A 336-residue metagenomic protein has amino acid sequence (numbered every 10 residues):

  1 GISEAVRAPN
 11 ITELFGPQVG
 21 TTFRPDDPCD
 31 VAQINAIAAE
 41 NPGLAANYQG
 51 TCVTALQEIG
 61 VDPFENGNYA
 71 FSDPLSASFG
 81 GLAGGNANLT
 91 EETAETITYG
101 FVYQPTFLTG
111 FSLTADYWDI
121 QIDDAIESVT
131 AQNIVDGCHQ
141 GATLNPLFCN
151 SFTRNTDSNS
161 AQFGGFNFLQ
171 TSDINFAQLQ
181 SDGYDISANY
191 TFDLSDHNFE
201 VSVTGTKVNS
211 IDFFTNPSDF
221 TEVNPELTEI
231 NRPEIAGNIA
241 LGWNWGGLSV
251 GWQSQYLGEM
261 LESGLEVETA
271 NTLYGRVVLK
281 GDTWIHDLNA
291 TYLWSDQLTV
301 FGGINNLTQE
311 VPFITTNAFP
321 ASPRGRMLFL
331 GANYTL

Functional and structural regions predicted by a protein language model:
G1-G60, G80-L108, D116-I120, L293: Structural signature of Gram-negative outer-membrane beta-barrels, strongest in the C-terminal barrel of TonB-dependent
I2, Y99-Y103, I186-Y190, V203 (+5 more regions): Residues on the lipid-exposed face of transmembrane beta-strands in outer-membrane beta-barrel proteins
I2-A8, F15-V19, E95-I97, P105 (+7 more regions): Transmembrane beta-strands of outer-membrane beta-barrel pores
R24-G84, A131-S181: Flexible glycine-rich, low-complexity coil/linker segments exposed to the extracellular/periplasmic environment
A83, T93-I97, Q180-Y184, P233-G237 (+2 more regions): Residues that define the transmembrane beta-barrel architecture of outer-membrane proteins
E95, F107-T109, D182, L194-H197 (+4 more regions): Short coil turns and loop connectors of transmembrane beta-barrels in diderm outer membranes and organellar homologs
G110-S112, D116-E266: Gram-negative outer-membrane beta-barrel transporters
Q121-D123, N209-D212, Q253-A270, K280-G281 (+1 more regions): C-terminal beta-signal and adjacent terminal beta-strands/loops of Gram-negative outer-membrane beta-barrel proteins
